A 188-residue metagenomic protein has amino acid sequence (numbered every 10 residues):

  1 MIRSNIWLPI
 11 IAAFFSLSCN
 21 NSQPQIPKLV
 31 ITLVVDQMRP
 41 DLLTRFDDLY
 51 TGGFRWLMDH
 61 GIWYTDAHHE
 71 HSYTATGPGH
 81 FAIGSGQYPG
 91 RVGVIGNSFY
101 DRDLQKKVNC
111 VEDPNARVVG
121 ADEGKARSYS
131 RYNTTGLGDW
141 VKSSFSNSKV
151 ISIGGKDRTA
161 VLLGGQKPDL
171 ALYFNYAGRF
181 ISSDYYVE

Functional and structural regions predicted by a protein language model:
M1-L8: Bacterial N-terminal signal peptides that target proteins for export
L8-S16: Bacterial N-terminal signal peptides
F15-I26: Bacterial Sec-dependent signal peptides at the C-terminal "C-region" and cleavage site
P27-R39, L57, I83, V141: Beta-strand elements within well-structured catalytic alpha/beta cores of enzymes that handle phosphate/sulfate esters
R39-R45, H69, E123-S128: Second-shell loop/turn segments in exported
D41-L43, T76, A160-L163: Extracytoplasmic/secreted cell-surface and envelope-processing proteins
T44-R91, K149-I153: Short, structured active-site-proximal loop/turn typified by the sulfatase FGly-forming signature C/S-X-P-X-R
G96-E188: His/Asp/Glu-rich, glycine-adjacent segments that coordinate divalent cations and/or stabilize oxyanion chemistry on
